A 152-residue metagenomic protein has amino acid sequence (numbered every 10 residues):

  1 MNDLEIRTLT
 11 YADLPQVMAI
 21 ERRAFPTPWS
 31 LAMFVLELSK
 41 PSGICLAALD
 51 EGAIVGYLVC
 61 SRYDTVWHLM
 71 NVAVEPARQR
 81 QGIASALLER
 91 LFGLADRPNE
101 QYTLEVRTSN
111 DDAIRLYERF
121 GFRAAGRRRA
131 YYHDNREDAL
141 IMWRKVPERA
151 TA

Functional and structural regions predicted by a protein language model:
D3-I6: Extreme N-terminal starter segment of soluble prokaryotic enzymes
T8-A77, Q81, S85-R97, K145-T151: Acetyl-CoA-dependent GNAT
Y11, D64, T108-N110, R136: A short coil/beta-turn micro-motif at the C-terminal edge of the histidine kinase catalytic ATP-binding domain
N71-A73, T103-E105, I141-W143: Short aromatic/hydrophobic contact patches that present stacked aromatics for nucleic-acid/ligand binding
L88, S109-A113, A130-N135: Short glycine/proline-centered loop/turn elements that form peptide/ligand docking sites
A95-E105: Conserved GNAT acetyl-CoA-binding A-motif
T103-E105, R123-A139: Conserved catalytic-core motifs of GNAT/GCN5-like acyltransferases
Y117, F122, M142: Conserved active-site tyrosine of GNAT-family acetyltransferases
